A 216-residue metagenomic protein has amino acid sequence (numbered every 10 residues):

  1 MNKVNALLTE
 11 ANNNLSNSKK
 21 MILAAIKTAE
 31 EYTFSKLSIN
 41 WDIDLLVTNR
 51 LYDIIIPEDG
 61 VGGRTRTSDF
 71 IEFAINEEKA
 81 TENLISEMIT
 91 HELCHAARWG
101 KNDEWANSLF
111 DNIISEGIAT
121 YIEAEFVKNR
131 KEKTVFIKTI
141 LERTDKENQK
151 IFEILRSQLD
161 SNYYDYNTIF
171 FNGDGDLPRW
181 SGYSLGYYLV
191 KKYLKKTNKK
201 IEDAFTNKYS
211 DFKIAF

Functional and structural regions predicted by a protein language model:
M1-A11: N-terminal mature-domain "stem" immediately C-terminal to a signal peptide or N-terminal signal-anchor/transmembrane
T9-D69: Auxiliary, metal-adjacent structural segments of Zn-dependent hydrolase domains
E72-M88, F110: Short pre-active-site segment immediately N-terminal to the catalytic Zn-binding motif
E87-G100, T120: Active-site recognition of the HExxH zinc-binding catalytic motif
G100-L109, N129-K138, K196, K200-D203: Inter-helical turn/loop segments and adjacent helix faces that build the functional surface of alpha-helical bundle
L109-I154: Post-HExxH zinc-binding segment in Zn-dependent metallohydrolases
E153-F216: Pan-zinc metallopeptidase signature
